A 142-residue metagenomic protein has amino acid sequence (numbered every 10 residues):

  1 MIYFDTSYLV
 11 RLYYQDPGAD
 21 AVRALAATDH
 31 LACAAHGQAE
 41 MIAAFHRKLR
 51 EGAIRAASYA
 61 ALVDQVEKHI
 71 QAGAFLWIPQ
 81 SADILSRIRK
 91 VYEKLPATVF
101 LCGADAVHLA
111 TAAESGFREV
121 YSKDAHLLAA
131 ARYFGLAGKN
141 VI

Functional and structural regions predicted by a protein language model:
M1, A113-I142: Acidic, PIN/NYN-like endoribonuclease modules and their adjacent C-terminal/linker elements
M1-E40, A44, K48-A61: Short, well-structured N-terminal submotif of metal-dependent ribonuclease cores
Y8, A43, H108-T111, L127: Hydrophobic side chains within alpha-helical segments
V10-A19, Q80-S81, F134, I142: Short, contiguous hydrophobic alpha-helices characteristic of membrane insertion segments
A21, E40, R87, A129-A130: Phosphate- and divalent-cation-binding pockets in alpha/beta enzyme and binding domains that engage nucleotide-derived
A32, I78, K139: General small-molecule cofactor/ligand-binding pocket signal
I42-Y92, Y133: Active-site-proximal, substrate-binding regions of enzyme catalytic domains and RNA-binding/basic surfaces
F75-A125: Active-site neighborhoods of divalent-metal-dependent phosphate/nucleic-acid chemistry enzymes
